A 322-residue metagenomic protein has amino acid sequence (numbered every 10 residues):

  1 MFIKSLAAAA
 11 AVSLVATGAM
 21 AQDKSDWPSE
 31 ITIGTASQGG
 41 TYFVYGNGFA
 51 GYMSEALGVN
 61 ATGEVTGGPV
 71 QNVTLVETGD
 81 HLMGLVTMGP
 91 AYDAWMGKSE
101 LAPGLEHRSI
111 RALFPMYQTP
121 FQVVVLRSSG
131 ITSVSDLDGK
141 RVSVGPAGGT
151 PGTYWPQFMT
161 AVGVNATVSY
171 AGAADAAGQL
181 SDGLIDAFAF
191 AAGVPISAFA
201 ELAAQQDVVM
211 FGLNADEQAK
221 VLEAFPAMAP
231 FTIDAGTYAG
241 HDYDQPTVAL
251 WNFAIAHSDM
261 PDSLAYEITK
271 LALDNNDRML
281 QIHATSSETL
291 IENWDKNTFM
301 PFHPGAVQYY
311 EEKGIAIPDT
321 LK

Functional and structural regions predicted by a protein language model:
M1-A7: Bacterial N-terminal signal peptides that target proteins for export
A7-V15: Bacterial N-terminal signal peptides
T17-A21: Sec/Tat signal peptide C-region and signal peptidase I cleavage site
Q22-D93: N-terminal (or domain-start) structured segment
P28-S29, D175, S181-D182, A192-M210 (+2 more regions): An extracytoplasmic/periplasmic, membrane-proximal ligand-sensing/linker region
E30-E55, N60-A61, P115, T119-D182 (+3 more regions): Bilobed "Venus flytrap"/periplasmic-binding protein-like clamshell domains and structurally analogous long
M88-P90, G97-P103, T119, N165-M260: Pocket-lining segment of extracytoplasmic ligand-binding domains
R141-W155, A227-T298: Ligand-binding clefts/hinges and TM-proximal coupling segments of bilobed small-molecule sensing domains
